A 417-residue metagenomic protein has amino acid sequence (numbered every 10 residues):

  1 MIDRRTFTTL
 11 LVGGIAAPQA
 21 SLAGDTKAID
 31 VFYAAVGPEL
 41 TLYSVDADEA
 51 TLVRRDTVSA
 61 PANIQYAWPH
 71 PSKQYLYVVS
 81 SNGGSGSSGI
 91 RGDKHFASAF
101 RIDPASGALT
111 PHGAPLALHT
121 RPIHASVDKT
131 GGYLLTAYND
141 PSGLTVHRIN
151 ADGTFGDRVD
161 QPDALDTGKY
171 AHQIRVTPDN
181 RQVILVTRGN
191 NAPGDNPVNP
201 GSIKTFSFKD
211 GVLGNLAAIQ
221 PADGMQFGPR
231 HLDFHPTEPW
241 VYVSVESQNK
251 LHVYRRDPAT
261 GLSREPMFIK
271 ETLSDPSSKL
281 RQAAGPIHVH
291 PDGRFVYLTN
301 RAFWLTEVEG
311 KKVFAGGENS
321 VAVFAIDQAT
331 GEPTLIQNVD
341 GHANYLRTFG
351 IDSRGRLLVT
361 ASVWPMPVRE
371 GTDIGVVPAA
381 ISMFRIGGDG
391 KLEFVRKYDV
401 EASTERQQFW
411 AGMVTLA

Functional and structural regions predicted by a protein language model:
M1-I15: N-terminal secretory signal peptides and thylakoid transit peptides that target proteins across membranes
G37, S81-G83, N139, R188-G189 (+4 more regions): Short loop/turn segments immediately following the C-termini of beta-strands
S44-E49, R101-G107, R148-T154, S207-L213 (+3 more regions): Short loop/turn segments immediately following beta-strands, especially the blade-tip and inter-blade linker loops
V53-V58, H112-P115, V159-A164, L216-A222 (+3 more regions): A short beta-strand motif characteristic of beta-propeller blades
P61-P71, L118-K129, A164-N180, D223-E238 (+5 more regions): Beta-rich, blade/repeat-based domains predominating in secreted/periplasmic proteins but also intracellular
S87-K94, N139-S142, P193-G201, E246-S247 (+2 more regions): Short, solvent-exposed loop/turn segments at conserved positions within beta-propeller repeat blades
P111-R175: Asp-box/WD-like beta-propeller blade repeats and closely related beta-sheet repeat scaffolds
